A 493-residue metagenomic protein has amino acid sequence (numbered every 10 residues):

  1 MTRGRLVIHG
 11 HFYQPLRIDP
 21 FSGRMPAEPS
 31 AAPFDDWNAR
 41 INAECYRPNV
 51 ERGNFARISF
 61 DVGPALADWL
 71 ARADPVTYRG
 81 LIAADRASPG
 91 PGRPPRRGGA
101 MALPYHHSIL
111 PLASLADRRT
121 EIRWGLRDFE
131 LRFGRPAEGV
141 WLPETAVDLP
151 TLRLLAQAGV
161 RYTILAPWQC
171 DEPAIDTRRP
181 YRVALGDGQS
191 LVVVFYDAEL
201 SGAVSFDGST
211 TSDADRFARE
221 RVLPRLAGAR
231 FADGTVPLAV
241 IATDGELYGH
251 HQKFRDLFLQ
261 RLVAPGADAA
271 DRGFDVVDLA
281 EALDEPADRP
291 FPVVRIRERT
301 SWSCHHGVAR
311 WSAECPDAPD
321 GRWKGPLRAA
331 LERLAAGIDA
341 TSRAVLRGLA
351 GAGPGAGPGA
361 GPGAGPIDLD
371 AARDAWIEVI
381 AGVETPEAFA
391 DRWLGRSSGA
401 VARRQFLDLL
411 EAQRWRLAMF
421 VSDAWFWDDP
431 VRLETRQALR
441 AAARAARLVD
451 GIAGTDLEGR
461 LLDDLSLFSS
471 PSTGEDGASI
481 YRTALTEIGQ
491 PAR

Functional and structural regions predicted by a protein language model:
T2-E51, P64-A65, R178-S201, G208-R493: Active-site and substrate-binding clefts of carbohydrate-active enzymes
R5-G10, Q14-A116, T120-E121, E138-L142 (+3 more regions): Short, well-structured secondary-structure segments
R79-P94, G98-G99, R135, A156-V192 (+2 more regions): Acidic, His- and aromatic-enriched active-site or binding-groove loops in soluble protein domains that engage sugars
I82-R86, R123-R127, V222-L223, Q260-A264: Short, well-ordered amphipathic alpha-helices
D117-L142, R221-A242: CE4/NodB-like, metal-dependent polysaccharide N-deacetylase domain that modifies extracellular/periplasmic N-acetylated
F129-E130, L155, A269, F420: Hydrophobic alpha-helix position signal
L131-I175, L247-P265: Catalytic domains of cell-wall/extracellular-matrix polysaccharide-remodeling enzymes, centered on de-N-acetylation
